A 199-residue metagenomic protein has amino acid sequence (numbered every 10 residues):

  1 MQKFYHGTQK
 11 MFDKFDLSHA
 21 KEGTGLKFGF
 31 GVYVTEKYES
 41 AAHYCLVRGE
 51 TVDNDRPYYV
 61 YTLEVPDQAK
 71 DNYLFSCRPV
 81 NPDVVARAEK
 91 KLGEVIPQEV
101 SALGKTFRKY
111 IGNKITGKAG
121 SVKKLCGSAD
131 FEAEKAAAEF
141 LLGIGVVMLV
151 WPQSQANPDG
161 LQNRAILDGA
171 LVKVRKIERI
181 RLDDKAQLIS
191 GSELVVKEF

Functional and structural regions predicted by a protein language model:
M1-K27, T35, C45-F199: Active-site and NAD+-binding cores of ADP-ribose-processing enzymes
G31: Active-site rim elements
V34, Y38-S40: GIY-YIG-like beta-to-alpha core
